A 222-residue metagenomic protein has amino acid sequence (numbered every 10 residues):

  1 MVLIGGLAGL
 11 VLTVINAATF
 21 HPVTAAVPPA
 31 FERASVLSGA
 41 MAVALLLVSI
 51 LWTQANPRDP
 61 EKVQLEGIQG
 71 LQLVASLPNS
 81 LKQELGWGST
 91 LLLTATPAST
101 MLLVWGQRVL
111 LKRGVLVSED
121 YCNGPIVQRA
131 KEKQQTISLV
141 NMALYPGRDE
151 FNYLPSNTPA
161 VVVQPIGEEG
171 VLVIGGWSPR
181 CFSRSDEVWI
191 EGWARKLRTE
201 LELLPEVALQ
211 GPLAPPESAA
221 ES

Functional and structural regions predicted by a protein language model:
M1-R58: Alpha-helical transmembrane segments and their helix-membrane boundary motifs
W52-Q83: Membrane-proximal helical linkers
S80-E84, G88, C122, S185-W189 (+1 more regions): Short amphipathic alpha-helical segments
S89-L93, P97-G114: Short, hydrophobic-rich beta-strand element in sensory/regulatory alpha-beta domains
G106-V162: Regulatory sensory and allosteric helical modules in signal-transduction proteins and certain transcription factors
Q164-V173: Short hydrophobic/glycine-rich mini-motifs in sensory/regulatory modules that couple input to downstream signaling
L172-S222: Juxtadomain coupling helices with adjacent low-complexity linkers
